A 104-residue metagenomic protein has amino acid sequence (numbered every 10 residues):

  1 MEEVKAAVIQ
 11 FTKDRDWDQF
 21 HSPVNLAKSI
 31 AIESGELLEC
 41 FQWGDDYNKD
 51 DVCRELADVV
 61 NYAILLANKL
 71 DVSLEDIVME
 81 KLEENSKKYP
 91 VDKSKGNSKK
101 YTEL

Functional and structural regions predicted by a protein language model:
M1-L56, V60-L104: Flexible "arm" and connector segments at domain edges
